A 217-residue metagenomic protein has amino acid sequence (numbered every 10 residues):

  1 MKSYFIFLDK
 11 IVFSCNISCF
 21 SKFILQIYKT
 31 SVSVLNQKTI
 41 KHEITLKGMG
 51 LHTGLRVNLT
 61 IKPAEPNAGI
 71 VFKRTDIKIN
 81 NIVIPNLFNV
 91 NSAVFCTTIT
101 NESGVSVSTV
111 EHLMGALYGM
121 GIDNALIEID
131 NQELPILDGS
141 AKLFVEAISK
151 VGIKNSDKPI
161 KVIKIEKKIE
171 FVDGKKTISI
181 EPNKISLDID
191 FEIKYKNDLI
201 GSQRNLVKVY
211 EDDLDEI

Functional and structural regions predicted by a protein language model:
F20-I217: Short acidic-hydrophobic catalytic motif
